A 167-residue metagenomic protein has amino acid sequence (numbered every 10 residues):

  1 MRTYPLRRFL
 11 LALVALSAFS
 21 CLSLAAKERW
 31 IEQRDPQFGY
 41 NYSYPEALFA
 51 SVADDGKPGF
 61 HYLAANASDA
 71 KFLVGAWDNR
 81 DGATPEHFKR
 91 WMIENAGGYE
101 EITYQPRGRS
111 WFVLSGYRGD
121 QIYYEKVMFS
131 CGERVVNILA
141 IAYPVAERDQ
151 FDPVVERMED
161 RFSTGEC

Functional and structural regions predicted by a protein language model:
R2-L11: Bacterial N-terminal signal peptides that target proteins for export
L11-S20: Bacterial N-terminal signal peptides
A26-G56: N-terminal "mature-domain start" segment
Y42, E46, E86, R90 (+2 more regions): Solvent-exposed, polar/charged alpha-helical surfaces in well-ordered, non-transmembrane soluble domains, broadly
A53-P153: Conserved polar/disulfide-associated segments of primarily extracytoplasmic proteins
G165-C167: Short, solvent-exposed mixed-charge patches
